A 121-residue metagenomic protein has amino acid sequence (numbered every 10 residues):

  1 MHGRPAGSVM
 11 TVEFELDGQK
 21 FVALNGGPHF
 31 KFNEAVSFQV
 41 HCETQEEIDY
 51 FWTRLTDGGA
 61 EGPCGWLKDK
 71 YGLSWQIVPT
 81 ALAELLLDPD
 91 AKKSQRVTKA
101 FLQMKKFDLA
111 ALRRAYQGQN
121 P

Functional and structural regions predicted by a protein language model:
M1-P121: Glyoxalase I/VOC metalloenzyme domain signal
